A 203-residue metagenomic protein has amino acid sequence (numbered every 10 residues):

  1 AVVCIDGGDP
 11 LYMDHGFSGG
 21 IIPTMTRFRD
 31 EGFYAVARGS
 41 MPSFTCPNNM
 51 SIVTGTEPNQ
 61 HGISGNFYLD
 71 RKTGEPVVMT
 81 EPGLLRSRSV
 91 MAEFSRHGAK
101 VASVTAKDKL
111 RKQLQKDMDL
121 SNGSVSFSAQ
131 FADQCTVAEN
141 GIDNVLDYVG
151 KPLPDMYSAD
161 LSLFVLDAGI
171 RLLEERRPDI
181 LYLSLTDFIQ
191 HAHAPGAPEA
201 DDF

Functional and structural regions predicted by a protein language model:
A1-D14, F28, I52, F94 (+3 more regions): Beta-strand elements within well-structured catalytic alpha/beta cores of enzymes that handle phosphate/sulfate esters
G7-G8, G16-S18, G39, A106-K109 (+1 more regions): An acidic- and aromatic-residue-enriched active-site/binding cleft used to recognize and process polar
G7-L11, D30-V36, T45-N48, N66-M79: Glycine-/proline-rich flexible loop or hinge segments
G8, G20-P23, S89, F164: Generic recognition of stable, solvent-exposed alpha-helical segments in well-folded globular domains
L11-Y12, S43-N48, Q60-H61, L110-Q113: Short active-site-adjacent helix-start/loop capping segments
M13-G55, K100-A102: Short, structured active-site-proximal loop/turn typified by the sulfatase FGly-forming signature C/S-X-P-X-R
I21, P198-F203: Charged helix-capping and loop-helix junction motifs
G55-E199: His/Asp/Glu-rich, glycine-adjacent segments that coordinate divalent cations and/or stabilize oxyanion chemistry on
